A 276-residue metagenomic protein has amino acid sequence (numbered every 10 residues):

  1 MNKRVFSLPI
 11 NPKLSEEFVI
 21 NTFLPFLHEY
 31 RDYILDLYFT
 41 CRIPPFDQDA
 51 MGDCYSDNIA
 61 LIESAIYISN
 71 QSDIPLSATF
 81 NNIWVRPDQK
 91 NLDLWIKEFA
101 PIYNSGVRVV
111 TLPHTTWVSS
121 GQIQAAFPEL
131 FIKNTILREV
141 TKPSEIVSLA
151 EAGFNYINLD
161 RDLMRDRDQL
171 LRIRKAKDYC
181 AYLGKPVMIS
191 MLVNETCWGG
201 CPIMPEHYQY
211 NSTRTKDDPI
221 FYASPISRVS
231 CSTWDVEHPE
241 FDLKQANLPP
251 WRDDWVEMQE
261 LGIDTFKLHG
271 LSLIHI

Functional and structural regions predicted by a protein language model:
N2-E145, F154-I274: Active-site pocket-lining/capping segments in soluble small-molecule metabolic enzymes
